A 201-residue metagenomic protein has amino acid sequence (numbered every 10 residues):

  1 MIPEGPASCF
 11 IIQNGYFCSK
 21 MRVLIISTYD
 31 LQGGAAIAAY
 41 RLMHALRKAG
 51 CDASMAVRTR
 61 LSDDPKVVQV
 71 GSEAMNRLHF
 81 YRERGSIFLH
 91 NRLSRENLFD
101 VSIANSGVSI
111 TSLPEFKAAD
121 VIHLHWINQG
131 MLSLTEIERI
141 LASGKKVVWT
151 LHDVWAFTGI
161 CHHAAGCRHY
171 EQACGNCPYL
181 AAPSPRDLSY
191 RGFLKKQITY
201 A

Functional and structural regions predicted by a protein language model:
E4-A7: Acidic, Ala/Val/Gly-enriched low-complexity intrinsically disordered segments
M21-A201: Catalytic cores of nucleotide-sugar-dependent glycosyltransferases that transfer UDP/GDP/TDP-activated
